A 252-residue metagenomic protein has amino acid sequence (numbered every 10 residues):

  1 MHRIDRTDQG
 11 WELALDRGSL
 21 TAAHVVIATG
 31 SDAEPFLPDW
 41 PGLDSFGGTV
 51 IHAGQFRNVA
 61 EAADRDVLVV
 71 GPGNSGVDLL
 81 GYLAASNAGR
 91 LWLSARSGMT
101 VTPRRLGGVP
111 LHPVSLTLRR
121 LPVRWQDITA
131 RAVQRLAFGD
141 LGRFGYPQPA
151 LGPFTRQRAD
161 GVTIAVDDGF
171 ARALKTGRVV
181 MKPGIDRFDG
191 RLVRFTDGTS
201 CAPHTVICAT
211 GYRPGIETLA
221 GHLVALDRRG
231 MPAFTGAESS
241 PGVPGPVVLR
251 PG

Functional and structural regions predicted by a protein language model:
M1-V109, S115-G252: Flavin (primarily FAD) cofactor-binding/catalytic cores of flavoenzymes
